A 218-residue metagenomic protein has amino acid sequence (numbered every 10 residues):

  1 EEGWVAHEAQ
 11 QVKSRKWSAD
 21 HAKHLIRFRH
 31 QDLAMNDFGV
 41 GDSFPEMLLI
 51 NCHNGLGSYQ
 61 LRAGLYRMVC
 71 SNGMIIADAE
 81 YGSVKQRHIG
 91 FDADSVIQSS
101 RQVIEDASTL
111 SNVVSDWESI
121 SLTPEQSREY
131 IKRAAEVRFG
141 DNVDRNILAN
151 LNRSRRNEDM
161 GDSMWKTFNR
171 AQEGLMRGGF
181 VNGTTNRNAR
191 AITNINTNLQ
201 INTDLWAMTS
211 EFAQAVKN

Functional and structural regions predicted by a protein language model:
E1-H24: N-terminal "first-domain core" detector
K13-K16, R27-N218: Intrinsically disordered, low-complexity regions enriched in serine/threonine
